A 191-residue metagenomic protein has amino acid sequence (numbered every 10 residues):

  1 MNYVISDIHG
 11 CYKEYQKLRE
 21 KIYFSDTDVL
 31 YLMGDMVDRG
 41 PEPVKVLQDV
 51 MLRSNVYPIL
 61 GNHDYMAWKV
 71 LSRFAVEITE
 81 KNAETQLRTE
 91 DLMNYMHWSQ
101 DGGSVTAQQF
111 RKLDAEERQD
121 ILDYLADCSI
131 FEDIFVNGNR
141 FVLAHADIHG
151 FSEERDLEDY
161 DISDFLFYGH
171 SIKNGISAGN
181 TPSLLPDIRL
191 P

Functional and structural regions predicted by a protein language model:
M1-D49: N-terminal active-site segment of His-dependent metallophosphoesterases
Y3, Y31, Y57-I59, V142: Hydrophobic/aromatic beta-strand patches that form the interior of the parallel beta-sheet core in alpha/beta enzyme
I8, G34-V37, N62-D64, A146-I148: Active-site metal-binding loops of divalent metal-dependent hydrolases
G10, D38, G102, F167-H170: Glycine-centered small-residue hotspots that permit tight backbone geometry or close packing
Y15, P41-V44, K69-L71, A146 (+1 more regions): A short acidic (Asp/Glu
F24, L52-R53, I188-R189: Short, conserved loop/helix-junction motifs that constitute active-site signature segments in enzyme catalytic cores
P43-L47, L52-D133, G138-N139, H170-G175: Active-site neighborhood of divalent metal-dependent phosphoester bond hydrolases
E117-P191: His/acidic metal-ligating clusters that form di-metal
